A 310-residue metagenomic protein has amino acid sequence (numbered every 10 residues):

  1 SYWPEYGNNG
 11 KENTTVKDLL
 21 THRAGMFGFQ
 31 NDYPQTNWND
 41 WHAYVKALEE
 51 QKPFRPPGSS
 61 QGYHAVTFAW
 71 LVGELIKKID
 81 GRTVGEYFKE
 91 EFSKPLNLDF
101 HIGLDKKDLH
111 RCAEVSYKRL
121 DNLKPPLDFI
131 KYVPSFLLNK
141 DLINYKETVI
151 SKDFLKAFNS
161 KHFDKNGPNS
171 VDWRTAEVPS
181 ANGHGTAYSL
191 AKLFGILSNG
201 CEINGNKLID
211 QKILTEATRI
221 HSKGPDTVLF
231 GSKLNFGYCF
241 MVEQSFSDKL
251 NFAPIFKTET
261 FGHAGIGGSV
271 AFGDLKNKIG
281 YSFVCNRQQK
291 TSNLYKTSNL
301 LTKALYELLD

Functional and structural regions predicted by a protein language model:
S1-F27, N31, E49-E50, K78-Y132 (+3 more regions): Active-site helix/loop module of the DD-peptidase/beta-lactamase fold, centered on the serine-lysine SxxK catalytic
L19, L48, H64-F92, L96-N97 (+2 more regions): Alpha-helical scaffold elements that line and support the substrate/ligand-binding pocket of soluble hydrolases
H22, L71-L75, E177, A181-I203 (+1 more regions): Active-site-proximal alpha-helical segments within enzyme catalytic domains
Q51-G58, F68-W70, S170-P179: Flexible glycine/proline-enriched surface loops and loop-helix/loop-strand junctions
K118-A187, R219-K276: Active-site Gly/Thr loop motif
V178, N199-E202, T218-D226, T291-D310: Short, gly/Ser/Thr-rich active-site loops of penicillin-recognizing serine hydrolases
I203-L214, L229-G231: Short acidic alpha-helical/loop segments enriched in Asp/Glu that coordinate divalent cations
A264-D310: Structured C-terminal helix/loop/strand segments within mature extracytoplasmic catalytic/sensor domains
